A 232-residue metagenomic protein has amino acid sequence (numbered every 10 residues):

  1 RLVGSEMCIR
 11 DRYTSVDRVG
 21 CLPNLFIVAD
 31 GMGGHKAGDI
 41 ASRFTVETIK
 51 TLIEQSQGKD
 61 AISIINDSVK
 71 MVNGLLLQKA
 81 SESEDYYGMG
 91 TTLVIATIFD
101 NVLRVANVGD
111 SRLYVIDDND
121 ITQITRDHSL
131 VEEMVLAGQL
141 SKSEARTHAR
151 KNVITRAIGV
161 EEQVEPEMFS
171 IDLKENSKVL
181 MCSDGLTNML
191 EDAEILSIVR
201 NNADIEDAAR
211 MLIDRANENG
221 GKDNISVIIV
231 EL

Functional and structural regions predicted by a protein language model:
S5-E6, R10-L232: PP2C/PPM-type serine/threonine phosphatase catalytic domain
